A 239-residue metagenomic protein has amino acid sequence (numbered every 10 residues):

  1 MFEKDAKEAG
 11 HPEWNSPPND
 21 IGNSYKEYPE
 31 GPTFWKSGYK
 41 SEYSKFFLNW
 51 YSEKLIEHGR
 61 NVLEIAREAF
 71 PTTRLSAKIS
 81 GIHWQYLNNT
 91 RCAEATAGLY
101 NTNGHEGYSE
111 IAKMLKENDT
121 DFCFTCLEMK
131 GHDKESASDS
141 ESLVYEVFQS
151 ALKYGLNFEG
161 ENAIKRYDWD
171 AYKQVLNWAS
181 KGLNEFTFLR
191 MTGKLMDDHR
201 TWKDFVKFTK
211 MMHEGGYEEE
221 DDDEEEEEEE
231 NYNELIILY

Functional and structural regions predicted by a protein language model:
M1-K113, T120: Polysaccharide-binding and catalytic clefts of secreted carbohydrate-active enzymes
E106-D222, N231-Y239: Substrate-binding cleft of secreted/luminal carbohydrate-active enzymes
E225-E227: Long, low-complexity Q/N-rich tracts
